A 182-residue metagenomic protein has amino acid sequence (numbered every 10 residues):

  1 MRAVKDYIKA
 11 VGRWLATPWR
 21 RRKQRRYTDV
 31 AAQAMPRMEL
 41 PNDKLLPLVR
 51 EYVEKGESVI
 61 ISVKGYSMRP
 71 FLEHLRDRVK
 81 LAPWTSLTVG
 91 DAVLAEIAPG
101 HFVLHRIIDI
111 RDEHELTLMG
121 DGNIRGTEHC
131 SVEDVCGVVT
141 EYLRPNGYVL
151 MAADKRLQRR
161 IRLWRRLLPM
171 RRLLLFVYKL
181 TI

Functional and structural regions predicted by a protein language model:
M1-I182: Extended hydrophobic leader/signal-anchor segments used for secretion and membrane insertion
